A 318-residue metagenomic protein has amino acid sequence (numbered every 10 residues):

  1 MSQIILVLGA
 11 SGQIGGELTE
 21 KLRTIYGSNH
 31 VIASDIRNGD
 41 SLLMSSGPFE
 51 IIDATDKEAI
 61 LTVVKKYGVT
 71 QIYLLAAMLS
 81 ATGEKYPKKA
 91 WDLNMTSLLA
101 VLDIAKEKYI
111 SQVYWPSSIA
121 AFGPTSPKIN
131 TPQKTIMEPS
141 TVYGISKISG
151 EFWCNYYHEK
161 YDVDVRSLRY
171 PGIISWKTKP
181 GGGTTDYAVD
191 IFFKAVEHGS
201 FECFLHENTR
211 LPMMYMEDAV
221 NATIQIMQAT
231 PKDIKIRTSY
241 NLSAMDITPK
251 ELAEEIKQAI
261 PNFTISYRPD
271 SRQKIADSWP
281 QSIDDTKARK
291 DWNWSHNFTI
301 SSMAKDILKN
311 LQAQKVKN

Functional and structural regions predicted by a protein language model:
I5-T24: N-terminal Rossmann NAD(P)H-binding glycine-rich loop of SDR-like oxidoreductase domains
A54-L93: NAD(P)H-binding glycine-rich loop region in Rossmannoid oxidoreductase-like domains and their noncatalytic homologs
L99-V142: Conserved Rossmann-fold NAD(P)-dependent oxidoreductase catalytic core, especially the SDR/UDP-sugar
S118, E151-K177: Conserved beta-loop-beta element that borders a ligand/cofactor-binding pocket
G123, E138-V142, R166-D186: Flexible, glycine-rich beta-alpha linker
S146: Active-site helix of classical SDR
R169-P180, D190-M214, D218: A conserved pocket-lining segment of Rossmann-fold NAD(P)-dependent short-chain dehydrogenase/reductase
F204-H206, L211-N318: C-terminal substrate-binding subdomain of Rossmann-fold SDR/epimerase-dehydratase oxidoreductases
